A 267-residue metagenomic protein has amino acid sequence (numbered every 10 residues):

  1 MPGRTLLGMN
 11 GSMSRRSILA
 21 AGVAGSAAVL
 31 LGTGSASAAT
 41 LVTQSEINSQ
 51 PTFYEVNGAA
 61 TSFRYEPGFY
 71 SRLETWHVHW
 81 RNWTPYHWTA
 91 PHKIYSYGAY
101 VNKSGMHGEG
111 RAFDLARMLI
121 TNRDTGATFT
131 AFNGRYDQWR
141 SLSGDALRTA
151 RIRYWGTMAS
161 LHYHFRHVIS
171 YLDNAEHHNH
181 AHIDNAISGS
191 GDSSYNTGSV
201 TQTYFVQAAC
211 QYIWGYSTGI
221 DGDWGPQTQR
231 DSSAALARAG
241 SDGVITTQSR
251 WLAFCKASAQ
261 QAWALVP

Functional and structural regions predicted by a protein language model:
M1-M13, A21-T33: N-terminal secretory signal peptides
A39-Y95: Active-site acidic/histidine clusters and adjacent loop/turn architecture that either coordinate catalytic ions
S62-S71, Q138-R148, D192-G198, S217-G222: Second-shell loop/turn segments in exported
R72-D145, Y163-H164, I187: Active-site-adjacent loop/helix surface patches within enzyme catalytic domains that shape the substrate-binding cleft
H79-W88, M118-T121, W155-V168, A209-I213 (+1 more regions): Structured segments of extracytoplasmic/periplasmic soluble domains in secreted or envelope-associated proteins
K93-K103, A175-H177, D223-Q229: Acidic helix-start/capping segments at beta-turn-to-alpha-helix junctions
G144-T197: Compositionally biased, intrinsically disordered linkers/stalks adjacent to structured regions
S193-P267: Short acidic, glycine/serine/threonine-rich helix-capping segments at coil-helix boundaries
